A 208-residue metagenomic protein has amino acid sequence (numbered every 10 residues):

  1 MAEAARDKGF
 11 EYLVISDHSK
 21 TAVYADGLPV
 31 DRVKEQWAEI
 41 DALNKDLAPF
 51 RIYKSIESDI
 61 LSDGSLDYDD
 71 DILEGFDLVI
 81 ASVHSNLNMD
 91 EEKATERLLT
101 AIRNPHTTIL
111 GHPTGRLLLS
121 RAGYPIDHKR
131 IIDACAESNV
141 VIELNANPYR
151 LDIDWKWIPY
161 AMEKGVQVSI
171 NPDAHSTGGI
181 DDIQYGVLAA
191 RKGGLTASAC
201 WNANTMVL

Functional and structural regions predicted by a protein language model:
M1-R51, S62-L208: Charged catalytic cores and adjacent phosphate/nucleic-acid-binding surfaces used for phosphate/nucleic-acid chemistry
I15, I56-E57: Core AdoMet radical
